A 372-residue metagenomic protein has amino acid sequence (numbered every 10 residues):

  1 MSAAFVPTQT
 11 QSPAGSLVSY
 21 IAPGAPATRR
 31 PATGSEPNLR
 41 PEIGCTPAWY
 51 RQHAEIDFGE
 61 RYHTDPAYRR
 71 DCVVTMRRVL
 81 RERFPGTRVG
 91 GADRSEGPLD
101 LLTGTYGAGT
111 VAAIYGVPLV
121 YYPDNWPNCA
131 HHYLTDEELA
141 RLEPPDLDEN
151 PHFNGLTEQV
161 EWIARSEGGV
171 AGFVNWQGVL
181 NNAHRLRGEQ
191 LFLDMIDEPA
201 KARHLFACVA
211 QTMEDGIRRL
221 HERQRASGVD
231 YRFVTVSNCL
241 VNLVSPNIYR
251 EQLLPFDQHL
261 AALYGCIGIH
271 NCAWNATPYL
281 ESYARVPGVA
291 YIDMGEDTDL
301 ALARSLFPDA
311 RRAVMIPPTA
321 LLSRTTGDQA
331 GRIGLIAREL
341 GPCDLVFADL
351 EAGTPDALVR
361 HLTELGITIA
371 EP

Functional and structural regions predicted by a protein language model:
S2-H63, R69, P145-P372: Active-site loop segments of alpha/beta catalytic cores
T64-P118: Membrane helical hairpin/interfacial module
V117-N125: Conserved donor-binding loop and adjoining core beta-sheet/short helix segment in diverse acyl/aminoacyl transferases
D124-E158: A gly/proline- and charged-residue-enriched helix-loop-helix capping module
